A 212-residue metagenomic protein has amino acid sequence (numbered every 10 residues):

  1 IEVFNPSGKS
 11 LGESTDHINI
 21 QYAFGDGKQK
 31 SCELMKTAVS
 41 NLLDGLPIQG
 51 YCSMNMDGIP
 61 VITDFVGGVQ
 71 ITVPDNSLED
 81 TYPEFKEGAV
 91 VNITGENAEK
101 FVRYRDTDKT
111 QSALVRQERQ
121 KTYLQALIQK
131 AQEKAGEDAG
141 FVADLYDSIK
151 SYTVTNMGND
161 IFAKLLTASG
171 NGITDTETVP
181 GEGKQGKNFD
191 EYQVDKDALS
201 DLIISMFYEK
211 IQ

Functional and structural regions predicted by a protein language model:
I1-Q212: Non-catalytic, solvent-exposed segments at the cell envelope interface
